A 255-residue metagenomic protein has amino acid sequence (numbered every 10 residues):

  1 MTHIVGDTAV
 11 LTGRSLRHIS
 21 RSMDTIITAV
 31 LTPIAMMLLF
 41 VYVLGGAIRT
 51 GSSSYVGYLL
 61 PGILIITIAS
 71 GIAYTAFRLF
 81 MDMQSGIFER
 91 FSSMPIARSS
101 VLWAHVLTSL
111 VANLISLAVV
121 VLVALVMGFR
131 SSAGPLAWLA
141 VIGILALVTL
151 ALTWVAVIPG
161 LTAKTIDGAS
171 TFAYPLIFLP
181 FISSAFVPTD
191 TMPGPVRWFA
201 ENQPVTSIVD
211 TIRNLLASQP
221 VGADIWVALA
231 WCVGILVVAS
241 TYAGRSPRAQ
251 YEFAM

Functional and structural regions predicted by a protein language model:
M1-T12, L152, P195-T206: Short, membrane-interfacial amphipathic segments enriched in basic
M1-T32: Aromatic- and glycine-rich beta-strand/loop motifs that create alpha-glucan
H18, R49-T50, S183-V238: Membrane-interfacial helix-loop-helix junctions in multi-pass membrane proteins
A35-F40, V56-M127, Y174-P175, P180: Hydrophobic alpha-helical transmembrane segments of multi-pass membrane transport proteins
F40-A47, G160-N202, T206: Transmembrane helix segments
V41-G46, R90, M94, L125 (+6 more regions): Transmembrane helix-loop junction
R98-A173, P220-G244: Alpha-helical transmembrane segments and their short interhelical loops
S246-M255: Short cytosolic juxtamembrane segments of multi-pass membrane proteins
